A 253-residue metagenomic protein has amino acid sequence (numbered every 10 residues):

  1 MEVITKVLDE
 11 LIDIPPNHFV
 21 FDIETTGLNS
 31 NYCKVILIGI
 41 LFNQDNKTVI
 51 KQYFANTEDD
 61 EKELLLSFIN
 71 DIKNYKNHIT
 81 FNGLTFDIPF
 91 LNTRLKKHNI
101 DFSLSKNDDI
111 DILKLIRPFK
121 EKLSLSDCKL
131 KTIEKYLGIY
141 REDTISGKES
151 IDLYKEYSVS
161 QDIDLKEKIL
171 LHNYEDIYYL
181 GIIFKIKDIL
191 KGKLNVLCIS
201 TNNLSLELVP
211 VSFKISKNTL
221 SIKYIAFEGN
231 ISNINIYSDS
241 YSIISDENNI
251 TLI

Functional and structural regions predicted by a protein language model:
M1-C33, N43-I253: DEDD superfamily 3′-5′ metal-dependent exonuclease/proofreading module
I38-I40: Short beta-strand scaffold segments in enzyme catalytic cores
